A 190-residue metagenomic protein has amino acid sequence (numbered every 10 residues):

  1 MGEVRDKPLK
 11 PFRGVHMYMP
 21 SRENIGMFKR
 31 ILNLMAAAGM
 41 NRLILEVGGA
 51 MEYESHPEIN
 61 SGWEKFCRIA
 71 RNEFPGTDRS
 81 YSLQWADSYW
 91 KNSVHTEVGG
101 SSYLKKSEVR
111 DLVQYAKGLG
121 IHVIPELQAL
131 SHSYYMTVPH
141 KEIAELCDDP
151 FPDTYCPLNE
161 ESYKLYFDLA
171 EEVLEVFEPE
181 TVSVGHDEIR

Functional and structural regions predicted by a protein language model:
M1-R190: Feature activates predominantly on carbohydrate-active enzymes
